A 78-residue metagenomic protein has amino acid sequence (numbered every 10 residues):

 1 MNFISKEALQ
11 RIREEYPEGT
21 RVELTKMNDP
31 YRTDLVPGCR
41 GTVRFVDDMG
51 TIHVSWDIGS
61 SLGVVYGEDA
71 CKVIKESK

Functional and structural regions predicted by a protein language model:
N2-R13, P17-K78: Basic/aromatic-rich interaction segments and small domains that mediate binding to polyanionic partners
